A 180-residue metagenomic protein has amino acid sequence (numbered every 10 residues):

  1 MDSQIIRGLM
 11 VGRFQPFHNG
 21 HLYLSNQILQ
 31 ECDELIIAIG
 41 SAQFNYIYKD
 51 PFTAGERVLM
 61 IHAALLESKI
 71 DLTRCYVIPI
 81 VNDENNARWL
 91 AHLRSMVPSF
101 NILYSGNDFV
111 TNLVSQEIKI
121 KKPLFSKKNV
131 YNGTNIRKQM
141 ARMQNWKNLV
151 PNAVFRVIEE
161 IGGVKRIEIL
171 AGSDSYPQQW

Functional and structural regions predicted by a protein language model:
M1-W180: Nucleotidyltransferase catalytic core that binds NTPs
